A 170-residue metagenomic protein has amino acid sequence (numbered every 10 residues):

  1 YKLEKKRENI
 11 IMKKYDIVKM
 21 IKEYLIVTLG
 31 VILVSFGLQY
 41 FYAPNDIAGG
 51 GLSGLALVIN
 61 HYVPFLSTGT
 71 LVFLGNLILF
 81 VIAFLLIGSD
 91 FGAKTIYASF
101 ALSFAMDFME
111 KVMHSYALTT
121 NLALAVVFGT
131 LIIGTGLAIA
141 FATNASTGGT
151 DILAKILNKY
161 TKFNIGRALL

Functional and structural regions predicted by a protein language model:
Y1-I11: Short, Lys/Arg-enriched N-terminal segments with co-localized hydrophobic residues within the first ~10-30 amino acids
I11-L170: Core subunits and conserved enzymes of cellular information-processing and envelope-translocation systems across
